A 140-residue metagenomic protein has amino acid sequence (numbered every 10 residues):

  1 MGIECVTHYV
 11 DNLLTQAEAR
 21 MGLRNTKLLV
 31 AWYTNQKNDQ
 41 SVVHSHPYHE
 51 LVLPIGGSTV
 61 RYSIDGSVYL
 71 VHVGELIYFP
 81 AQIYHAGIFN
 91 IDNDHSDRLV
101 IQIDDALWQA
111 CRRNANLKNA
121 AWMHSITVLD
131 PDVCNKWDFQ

Functional and structural regions predicted by a protein language model:
M1-K27: A short, N-terminal "cap"/entry segment at the start of jelly-roll beta-barrel domains of the cupin/DSBH fold
I3-D11, D97, D104, A120 (+1 more regions): Intrinsically disordered, low-complexity regions
V6, V52, D132-C134: Intrinsically disordered, low-complexity regions of eukaryotic proteins
Y9-E18, Y69, V73, H124-T127: Generic hydrophobic, helix-prone segments enriched in Leu/Val/Ile
E18, S96, W137-Q140: Intrinsically disordered, low-complexity sequence elements enriched in Ser/Thr/Gly/Pro
M21, Q40, H44, D130-N135: Alpha-helix initiation/capping motif
R24-W122: N-terminal regulatory/effector-sensing and dimerization cores that precede helix-turn-helix DNA-binding domains
R113-Q140: Aromatic/histidine-rich interaction motifs
